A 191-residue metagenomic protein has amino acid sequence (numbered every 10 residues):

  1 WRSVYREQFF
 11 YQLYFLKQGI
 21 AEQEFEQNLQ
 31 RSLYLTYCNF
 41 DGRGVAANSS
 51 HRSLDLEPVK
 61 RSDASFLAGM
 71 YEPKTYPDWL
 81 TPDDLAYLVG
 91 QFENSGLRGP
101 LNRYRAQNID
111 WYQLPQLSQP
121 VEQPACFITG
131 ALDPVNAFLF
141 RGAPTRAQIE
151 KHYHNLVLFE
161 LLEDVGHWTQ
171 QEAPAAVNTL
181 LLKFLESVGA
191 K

Functional and structural regions predicted by a protein language model:
W1-V157, L161: Flexible "cap/lid" subdomain of the alpha/beta-hydrolase fold that forms the substrate-access gate
Y153-K191: Catalytic active-site module of serine/aspartate enzymes centered on a nucleophile-bearing elbow/loop
